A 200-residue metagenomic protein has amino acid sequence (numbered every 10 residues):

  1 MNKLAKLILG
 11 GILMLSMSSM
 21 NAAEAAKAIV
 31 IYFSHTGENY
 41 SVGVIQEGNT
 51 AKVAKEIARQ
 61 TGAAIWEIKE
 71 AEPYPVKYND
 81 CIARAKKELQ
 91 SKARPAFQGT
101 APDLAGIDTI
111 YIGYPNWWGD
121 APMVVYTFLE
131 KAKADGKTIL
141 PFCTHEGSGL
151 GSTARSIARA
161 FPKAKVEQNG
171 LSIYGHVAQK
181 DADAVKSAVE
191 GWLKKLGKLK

Functional and structural regions predicted by a protein language model:
M1-L9: Bacterial N-terminal signal peptides that target proteins for export
L15-A22: C-terminal segment of classical bacterial N-terminal signal peptides
A23-D108, S187-K200: N-terminal beta1-alpha1-beta2 submodule of the flavodoxin-like/Rossmannoid cofactor-binding fold
I29-Y32, I65-E67, T109-G113, T138-C143 (+1 more regions): Structural recognition of the beta-strand scaffold that forms the well-ordered cores of secreted hydrolase catalytic
H35-E38, E70-P75, N116-D120, H145-L150 (+1 more regions): Solvent-exposed loop/turn segments at secondary-structure junctions within structured extracellular/periplasmic domains
V44-G48, A101, G119, G147-G151 (+2 more regions): Soluble non-cytosolic domains of exported or imported proteins
V76-A164: Helix-loop-strand module that forms the ligand-binding subsite of alpha/beta enzymes
V166-K200: Glycine-rich phosphate/pyrophosphate-binding loop and the adjoining helix
